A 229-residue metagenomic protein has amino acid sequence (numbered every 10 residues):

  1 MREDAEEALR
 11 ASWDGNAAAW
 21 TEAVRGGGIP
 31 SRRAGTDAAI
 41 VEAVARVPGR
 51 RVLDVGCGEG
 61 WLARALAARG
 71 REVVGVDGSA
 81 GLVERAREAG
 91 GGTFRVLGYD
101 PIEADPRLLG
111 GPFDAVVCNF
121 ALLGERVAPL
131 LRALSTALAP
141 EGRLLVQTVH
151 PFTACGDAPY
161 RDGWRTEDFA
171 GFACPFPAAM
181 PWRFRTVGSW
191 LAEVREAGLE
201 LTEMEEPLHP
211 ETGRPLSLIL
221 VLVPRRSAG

Functional and structural regions predicted by a protein language model:
M1-V47, R85: Conserved class I S-adenosyl-L-methionine
L53-V55, E59-A104: Class I SAM-dependent methyltransferase SAM/SAH-binding core
D105-V116: A short acidic, Gly/Pro-enriched loop at the edge of an enzyme's catalytic core that lines a small-molecule cofactor
A115-A128: A short SAM/SAH-binding and catalytic strip from SAM-dependent methyltransferases
P129-R143: A short glycine-rich, Lys/Arg-flanked "PGG" loop and its adjoining helix->strand segment in the class I
L145-F172: Conserved class I S-adenosyl-L-methionine
P181-L201: Short alpha-helix
T212-G229: Core SAM-dependent methyltransferase catalytic element
